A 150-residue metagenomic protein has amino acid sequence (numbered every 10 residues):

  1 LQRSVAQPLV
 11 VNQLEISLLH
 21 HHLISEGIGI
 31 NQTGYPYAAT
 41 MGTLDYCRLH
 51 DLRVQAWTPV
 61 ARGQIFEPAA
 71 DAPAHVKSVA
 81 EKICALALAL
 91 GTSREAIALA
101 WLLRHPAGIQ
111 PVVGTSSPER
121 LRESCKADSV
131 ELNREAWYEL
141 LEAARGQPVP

Functional and structural regions predicted by a protein language model:
L1-V149: Beta/alpha (TIM)-barrel catalytic core signal, keyed to glycine-rich beta->alpha loops juxtaposed to Asp/Glu that bind
